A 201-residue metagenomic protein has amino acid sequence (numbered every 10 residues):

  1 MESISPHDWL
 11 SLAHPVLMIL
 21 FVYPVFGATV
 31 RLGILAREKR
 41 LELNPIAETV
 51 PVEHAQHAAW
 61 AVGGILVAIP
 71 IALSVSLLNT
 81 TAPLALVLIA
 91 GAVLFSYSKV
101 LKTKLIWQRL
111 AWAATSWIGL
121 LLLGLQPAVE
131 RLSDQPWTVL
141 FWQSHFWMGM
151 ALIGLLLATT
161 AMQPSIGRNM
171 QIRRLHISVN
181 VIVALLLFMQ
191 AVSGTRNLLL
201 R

Functional and structural regions predicted by a protein language model:
M1-R201: Membrane-embedded alpha-helical bundles that constitute the cytochrome b-like, heme-associated redox core of multi-pass
